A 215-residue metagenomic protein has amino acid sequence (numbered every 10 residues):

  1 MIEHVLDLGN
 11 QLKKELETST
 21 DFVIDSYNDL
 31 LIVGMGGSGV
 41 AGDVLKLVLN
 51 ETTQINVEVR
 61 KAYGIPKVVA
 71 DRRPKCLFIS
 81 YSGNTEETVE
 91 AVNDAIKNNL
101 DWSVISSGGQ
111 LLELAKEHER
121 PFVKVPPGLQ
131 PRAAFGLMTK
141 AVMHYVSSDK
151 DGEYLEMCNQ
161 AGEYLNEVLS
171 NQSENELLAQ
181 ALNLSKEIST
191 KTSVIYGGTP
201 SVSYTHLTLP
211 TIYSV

Functional and structural regions predicted by a protein language model:
M1, Y154-M157, L177: Residue-level recognition of alpha-helical structural elements
M1-E17: N-terminal amphipathic/basic leader segments beginning at the initiator methionine
K13-I24, E174-E187: A short, well-structured juxtamembrane/interface segment
T20, T53-V57, Y213: Secondary-structure boundary/capping signal
D25-N166, S170, H206: Glycine-rich phosphate-binding loops that contact phosphosugars or nucleotide phosphates
T190-K191, S214: Terminal, contiguous helix-loop blocks that mediate binding/assembly
K191-V202: An accessory alpha-helical subdomain
H206-V215: Single conserved hydrophobic/aromatic residue that forms the stacking wall/gate of nucleotide- or nucleobase-binding
